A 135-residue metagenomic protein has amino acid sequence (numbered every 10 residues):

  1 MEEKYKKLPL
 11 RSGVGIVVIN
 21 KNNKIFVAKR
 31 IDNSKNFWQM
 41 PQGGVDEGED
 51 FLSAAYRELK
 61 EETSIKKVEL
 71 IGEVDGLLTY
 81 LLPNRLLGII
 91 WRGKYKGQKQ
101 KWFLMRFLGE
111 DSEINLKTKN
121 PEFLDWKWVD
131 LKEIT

Functional and structural regions predicted by a protein language model:
M1-E3, K35, L78-L82: Short, solvent-exposed loop/turn segments at secondary-structure junctions
M1-V17, K21, R92-G93: Acidic, metal-coordinating catalytic segment for phosphate/diphosphate chemistry, firing primarily on the Nudix
V18-N20, K29, R106-F107: Residue-level signal for short segments within beta-strands and strand-turn junctions of well-structured beta-sheet
K21-N23, D32-S34, E110: Short strand-connecting beta-turns/loops that link adjacent beta-strands
K29-D32, G44: Structured beta->alpha junctions
Q39-M40: A short gly/proline-enriched turn/hairpin at secondary-structure junctions
D46-T135: Unchanged
